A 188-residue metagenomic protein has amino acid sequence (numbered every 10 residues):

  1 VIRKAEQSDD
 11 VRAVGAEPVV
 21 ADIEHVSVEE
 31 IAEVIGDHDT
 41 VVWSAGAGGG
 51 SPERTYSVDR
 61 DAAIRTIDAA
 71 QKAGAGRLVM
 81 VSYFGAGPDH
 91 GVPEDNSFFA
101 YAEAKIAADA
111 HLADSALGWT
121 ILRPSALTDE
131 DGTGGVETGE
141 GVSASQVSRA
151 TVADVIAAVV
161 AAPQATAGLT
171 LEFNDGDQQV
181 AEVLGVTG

Functional and structural regions predicted by a protein language model:
I2-R65, A69-K72, A161: NAD(P)H-binding glycine-rich loop region in Rossmannoid oxidoreductase-like domains and their noncatalytic homologs
E6-D10, H38, P52, Q71-R77 (+1 more regions): Oxidoreductase cofactor-interface core, primarily capturing Rossmann-like NAD(P)-dependent enzymes
